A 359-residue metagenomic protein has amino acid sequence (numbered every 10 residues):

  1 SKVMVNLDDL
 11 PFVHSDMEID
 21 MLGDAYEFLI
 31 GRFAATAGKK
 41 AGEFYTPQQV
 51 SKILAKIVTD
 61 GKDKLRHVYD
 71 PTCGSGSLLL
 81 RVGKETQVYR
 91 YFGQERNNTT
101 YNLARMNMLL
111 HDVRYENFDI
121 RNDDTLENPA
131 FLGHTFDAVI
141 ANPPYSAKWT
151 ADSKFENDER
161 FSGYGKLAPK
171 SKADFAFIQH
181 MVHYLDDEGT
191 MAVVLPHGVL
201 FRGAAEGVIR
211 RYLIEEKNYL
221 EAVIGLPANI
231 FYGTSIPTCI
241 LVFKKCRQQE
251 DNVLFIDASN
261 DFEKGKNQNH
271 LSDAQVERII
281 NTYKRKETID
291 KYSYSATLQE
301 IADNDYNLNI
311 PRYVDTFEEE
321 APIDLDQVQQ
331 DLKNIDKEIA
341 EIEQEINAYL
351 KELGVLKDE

Functional and structural regions predicted by a protein language model:
S1-A34: Long recognition/docking surfaces used for binding and targeting
V3-N6, L54, M191: SAM-dependent transferase fold signal centered on methyltransferase-like domains, encompassing both Class I
M4, L22-Y26, S51, L79 (+3 more regions): Hydrophobic face of alpha-helices
S15-G23, K40-Q48, S171: Conserved phosphate/pyrophosphate-binding and hydrolysis machinery centered on Walker-type P-loop NTPases, extending
A25, L54, A104, L241 (+1 more regions): Residue-level signature of catalytic and energy-coupling elements of molecular machines, predominantly ATP/GTP-dependent
A35-K39: Conserved adenine-nucleotide phosphate-binding loops and their immediately adjacent elements
K40-A141, S146-F155, F161-Y164, F175-A176 (+2 more regions): Conserved S-adenosyl-L-methionine
P129, G133-E359: A conserved structural/catalytic subdomain of Rossmann-like adenosyl-cofactor enzymes
